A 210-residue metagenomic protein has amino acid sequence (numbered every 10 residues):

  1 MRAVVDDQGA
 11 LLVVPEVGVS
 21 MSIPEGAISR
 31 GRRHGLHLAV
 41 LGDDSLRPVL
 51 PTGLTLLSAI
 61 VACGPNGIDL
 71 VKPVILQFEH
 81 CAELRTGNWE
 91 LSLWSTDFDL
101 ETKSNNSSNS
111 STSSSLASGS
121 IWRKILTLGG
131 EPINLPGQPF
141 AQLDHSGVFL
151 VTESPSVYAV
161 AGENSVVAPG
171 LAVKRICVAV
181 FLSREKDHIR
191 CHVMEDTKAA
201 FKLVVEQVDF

Functional and structural regions predicted by a protein language model:
M1-S22, G26-F210: Proteolytic cleavage junctions
